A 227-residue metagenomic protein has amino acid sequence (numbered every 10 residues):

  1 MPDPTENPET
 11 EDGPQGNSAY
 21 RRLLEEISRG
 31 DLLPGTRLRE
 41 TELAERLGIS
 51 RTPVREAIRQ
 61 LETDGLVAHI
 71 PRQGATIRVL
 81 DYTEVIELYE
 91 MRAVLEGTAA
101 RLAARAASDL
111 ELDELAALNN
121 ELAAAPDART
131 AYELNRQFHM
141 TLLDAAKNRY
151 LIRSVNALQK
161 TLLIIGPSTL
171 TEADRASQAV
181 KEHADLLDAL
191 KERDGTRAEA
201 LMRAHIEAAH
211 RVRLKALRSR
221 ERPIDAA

Functional and structural regions predicted by a protein language model:
M1-R105, L214-A227: Short linear motifs at protein or domain termini
P2, R175-A227: C-terminal regulatory/effector modules of DNA-binding transcriptional regulators
S18, R72, L95, L110 (+2 more regions): Alpha-helix N-cap/N′ positions at the starts of helices
R29, L33, Q60, D144 (+4 more regions): Conserved amphipathic alpha-helical interaction elements at protein-protein interfaces in regulatory, energy-coupling
T63-A68, L158-K160, D174-S177: Mobile beta-alpha loop/short-helix "lid" or hinge segments that flank ligand
A104-S108, D174-R175: Short coil/turn segments
A106-S168, V180-A189, R197-E207: Conserved amphipathic alpha-helical segments that form helical-bundle/coiled-coil interaction surfaces
